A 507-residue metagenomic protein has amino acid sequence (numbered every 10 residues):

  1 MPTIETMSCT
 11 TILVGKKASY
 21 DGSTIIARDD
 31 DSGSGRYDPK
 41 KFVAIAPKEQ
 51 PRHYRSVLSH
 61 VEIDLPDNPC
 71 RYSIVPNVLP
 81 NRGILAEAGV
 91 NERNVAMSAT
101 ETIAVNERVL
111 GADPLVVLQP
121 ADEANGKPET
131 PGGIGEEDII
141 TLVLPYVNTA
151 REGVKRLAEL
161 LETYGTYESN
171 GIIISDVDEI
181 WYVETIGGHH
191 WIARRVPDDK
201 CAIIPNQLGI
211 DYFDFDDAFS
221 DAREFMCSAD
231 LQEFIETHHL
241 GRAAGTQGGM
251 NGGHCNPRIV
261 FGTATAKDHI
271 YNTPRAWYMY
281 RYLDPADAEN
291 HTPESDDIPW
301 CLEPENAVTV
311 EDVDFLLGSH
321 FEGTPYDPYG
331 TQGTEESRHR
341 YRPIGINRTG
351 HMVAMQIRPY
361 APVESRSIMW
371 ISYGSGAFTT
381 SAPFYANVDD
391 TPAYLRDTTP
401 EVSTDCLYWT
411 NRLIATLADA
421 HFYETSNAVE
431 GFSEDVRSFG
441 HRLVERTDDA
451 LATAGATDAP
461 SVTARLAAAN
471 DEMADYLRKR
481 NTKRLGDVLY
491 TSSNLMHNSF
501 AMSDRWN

Functional and structural regions predicted by a protein language model:
T3-E136, R156-E289: A contiguous strand-loop segment
P66-R71, V154-K155, T331-H339: Short Pro/Gly-enriched beta-strand edge/turn motifs at strand-loop
I140-Y146: Short, well-ordered beta-strand elements within core beta-sheets of diverse protein domains
Y146-E152: Short, charged, surface-exposed loops that flank catalytic or proteolytic processing sites
G153-E162, V313-L317, T463-L466: Short, well-structured alpha-helical segments that form the helix of a local strand-helix-strand
Q232-Y360: Glycine-rich, aromatic-lined ligand/substrate-binding cores of catalytic and carbohydrate-binding domains
E322, Y326-G455: Substrate-recognition/cap regions that form aromatic- and gly/pro-loop-enriched pockets for small-molecule ligands
S433-N507: Histidine-centered catalytic/metal-binding microenvironments
